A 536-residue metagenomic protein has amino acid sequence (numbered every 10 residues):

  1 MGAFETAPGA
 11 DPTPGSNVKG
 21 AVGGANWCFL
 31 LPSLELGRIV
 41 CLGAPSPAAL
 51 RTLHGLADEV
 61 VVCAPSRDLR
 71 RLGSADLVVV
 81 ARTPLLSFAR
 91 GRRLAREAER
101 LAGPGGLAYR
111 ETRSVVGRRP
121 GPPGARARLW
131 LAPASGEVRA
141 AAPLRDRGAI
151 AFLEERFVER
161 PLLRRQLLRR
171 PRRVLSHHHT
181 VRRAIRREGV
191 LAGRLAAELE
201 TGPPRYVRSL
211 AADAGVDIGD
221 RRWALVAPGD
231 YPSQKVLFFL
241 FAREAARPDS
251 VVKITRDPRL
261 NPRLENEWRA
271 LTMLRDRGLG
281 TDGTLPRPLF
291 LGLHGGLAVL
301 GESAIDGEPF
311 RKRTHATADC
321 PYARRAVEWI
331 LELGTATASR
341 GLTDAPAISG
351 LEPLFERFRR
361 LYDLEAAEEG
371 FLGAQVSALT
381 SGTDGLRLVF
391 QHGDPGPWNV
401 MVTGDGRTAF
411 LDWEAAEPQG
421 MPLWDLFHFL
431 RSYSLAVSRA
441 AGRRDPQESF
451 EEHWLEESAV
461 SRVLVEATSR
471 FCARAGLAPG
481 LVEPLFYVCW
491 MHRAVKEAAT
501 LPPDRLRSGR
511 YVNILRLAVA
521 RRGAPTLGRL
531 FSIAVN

Functional and structural regions predicted by a protein language model:
R90-G106: A short glycine-rich, Lys/Arg-flanked "PGG" loop and its adjoining helix->strand segment in the class I
P143-V226: Juxta-kinase regulatory segment immediately upstream of eukaryotic protein kinase catalytic domains
L210-R221, S339-H392: An alpha-helical support segment within catalytic cores of ATP-dependent transferases
D230, K235-F241, A246, A378-W424: Active-site acidic catalytic loop and adjacent metal/ATP-binding pocket of ATP-dependent phosphoryl transfer enzymes
Q234-N266: ATP-binding glycine-rich loop module of kinase domains
R263, G406-E456: Active-site Asp-x-Gly
A270-D282, I305-A347, G373, L379-T383 (+1 more regions): Conserved kinase catalytic-core helix
F310, C320-E328, D384, H428-R431 (+1 more regions): Helix-rich C-terminal or lid/interface subdomains of diverse kinases
